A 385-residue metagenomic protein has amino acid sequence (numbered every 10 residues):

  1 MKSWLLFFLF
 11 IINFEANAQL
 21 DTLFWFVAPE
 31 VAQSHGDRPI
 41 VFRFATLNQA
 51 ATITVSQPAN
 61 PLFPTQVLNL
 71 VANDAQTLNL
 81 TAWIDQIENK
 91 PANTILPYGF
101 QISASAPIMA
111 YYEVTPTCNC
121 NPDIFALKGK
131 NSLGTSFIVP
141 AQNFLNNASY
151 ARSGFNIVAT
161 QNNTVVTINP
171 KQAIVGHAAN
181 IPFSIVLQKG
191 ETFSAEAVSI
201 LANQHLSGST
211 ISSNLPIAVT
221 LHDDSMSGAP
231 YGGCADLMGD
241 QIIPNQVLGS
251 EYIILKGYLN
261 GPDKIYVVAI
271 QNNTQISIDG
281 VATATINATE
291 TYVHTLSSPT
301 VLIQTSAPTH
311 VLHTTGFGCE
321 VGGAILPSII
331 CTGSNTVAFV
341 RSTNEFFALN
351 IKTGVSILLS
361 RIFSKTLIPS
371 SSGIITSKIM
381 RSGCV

Functional and structural regions predicted by a protein language model:
M1-T22: Bacterial Sec-dependent N-terminal signal peptides
F10-I12, A16, L349, S360 (+1 more regions): Generic detector of N-terminal low-structure segments
Q19-I351, V355, R361: Extracellular lectin-like interaction modules
K352-G354, L358, F363-S382: Alpha-helix boundary/capping motif
